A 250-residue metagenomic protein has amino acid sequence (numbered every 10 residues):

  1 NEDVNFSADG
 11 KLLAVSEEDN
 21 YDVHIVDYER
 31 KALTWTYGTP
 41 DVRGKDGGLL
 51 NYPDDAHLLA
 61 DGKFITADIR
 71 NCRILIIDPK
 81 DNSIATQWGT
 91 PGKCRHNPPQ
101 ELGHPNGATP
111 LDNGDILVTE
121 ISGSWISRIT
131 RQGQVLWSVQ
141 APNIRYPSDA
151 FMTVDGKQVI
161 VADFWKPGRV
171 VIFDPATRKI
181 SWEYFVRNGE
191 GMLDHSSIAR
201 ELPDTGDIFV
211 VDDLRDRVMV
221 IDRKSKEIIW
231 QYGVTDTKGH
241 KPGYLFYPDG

Functional and structural regions predicted by a protein language model:
N1-G250: Histidine-/acidic-rich catalytic cores in large beta-rich domains
